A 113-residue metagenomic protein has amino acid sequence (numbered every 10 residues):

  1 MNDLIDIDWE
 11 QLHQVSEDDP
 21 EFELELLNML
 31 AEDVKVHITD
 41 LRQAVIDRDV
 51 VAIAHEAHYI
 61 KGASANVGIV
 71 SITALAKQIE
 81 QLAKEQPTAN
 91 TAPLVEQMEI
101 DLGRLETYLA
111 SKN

Functional and structural regions predicted by a protein language model:
M1-N113: Two-component system phosphorelay core
